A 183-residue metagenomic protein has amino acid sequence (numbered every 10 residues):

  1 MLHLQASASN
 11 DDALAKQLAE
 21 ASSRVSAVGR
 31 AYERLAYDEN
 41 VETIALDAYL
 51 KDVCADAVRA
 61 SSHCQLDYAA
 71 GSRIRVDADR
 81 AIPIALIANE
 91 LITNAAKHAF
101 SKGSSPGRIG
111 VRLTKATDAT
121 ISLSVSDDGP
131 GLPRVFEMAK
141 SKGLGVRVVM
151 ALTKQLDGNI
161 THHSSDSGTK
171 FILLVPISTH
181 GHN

Functional and structural regions predicted by a protein language model:
A19-S26, R30, R34, E42-S62 (+1 more regions): Short beta-to-alpha transition helix within the HATPase_c
I44, S61-R108: Conserved short strand/loop->alpha-helix "switch" segment adjacent to the catalytic nucleotide/phosphoryl-transfer site
P106-A119: Short beta-strand/loop element within the Bergerat-fold HATPase_c
P106-R108, G131, S165-I172: Glycine-rich nucleotide-binding loop
R112, S124, G168-T179: Short C-terminal beta-strand
T120-V146: Glycine-rich/acidic phosphate-handling loop/turn and adjacent ATP-lid/helix of nucleotide-binding kinase/ATPase domains
L156-H163: Glycine-rich ATP-binding loops of the HATPase_c
